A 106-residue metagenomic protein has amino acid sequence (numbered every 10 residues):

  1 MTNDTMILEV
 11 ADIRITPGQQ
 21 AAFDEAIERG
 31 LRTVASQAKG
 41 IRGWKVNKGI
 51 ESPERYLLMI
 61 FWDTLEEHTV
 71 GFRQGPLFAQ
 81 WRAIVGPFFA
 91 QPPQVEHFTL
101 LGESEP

Functional and structural regions predicted by a protein language model:
M1-M6, K45-E54, Q80-P106: Glycine-rich beta-strand-turn "strand-cap" elements at beta-sheet edges
M1-T2, Q20-A21, L31-A35, V46-K48: Intrinsically disordered, low-complexity segments enriched in polar/charged residues with Gly/Pro, especially when
M6-R14, G43-R73, F98: Short, well-ordered beta-strand segments in beta-rich or mixed alpha/beta enzyme and ligand-binding folds
R14-A26: Short, surface-exposed ligand-recognition loops at beta-strand->loop->(often short) alpha-helix junctions that present
Q19-A21, E66-H68, E103: Residue-level signal for secondary-structure boundary sites
R29, T33-I41, F61-E96: An amphipathic, aromatic/His-enriched active-site/gating alpha helix that lines ligand/cofactor pockets
